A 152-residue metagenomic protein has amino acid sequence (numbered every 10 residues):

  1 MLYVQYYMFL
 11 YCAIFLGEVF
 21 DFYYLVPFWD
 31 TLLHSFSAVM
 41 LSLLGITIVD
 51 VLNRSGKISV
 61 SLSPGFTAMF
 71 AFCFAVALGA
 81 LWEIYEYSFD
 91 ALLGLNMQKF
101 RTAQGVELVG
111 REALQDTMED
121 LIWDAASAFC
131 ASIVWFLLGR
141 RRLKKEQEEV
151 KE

Functional and structural regions predicted by a protein language model:
M1-M118, A125-E152: Bulky hydrophobic segments
